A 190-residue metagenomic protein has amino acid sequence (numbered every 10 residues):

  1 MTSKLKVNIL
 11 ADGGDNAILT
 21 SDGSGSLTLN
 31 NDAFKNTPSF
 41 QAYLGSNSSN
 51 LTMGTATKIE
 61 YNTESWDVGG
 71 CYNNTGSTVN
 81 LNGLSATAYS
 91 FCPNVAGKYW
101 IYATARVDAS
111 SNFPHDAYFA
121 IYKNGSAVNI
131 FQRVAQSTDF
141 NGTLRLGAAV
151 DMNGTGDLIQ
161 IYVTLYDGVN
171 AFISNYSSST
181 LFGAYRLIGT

Functional and structural regions predicted by a protein language model:
M1-N16, I188-T190: Short, intrinsically disordered N-terminal pre-domain segments
K4, G13-D15, S85-T87, H115 (+1 more regions): Residues that act as N-cap/strand-start positions at coil-to-secondary-structure junctions
D15, D22-F113, F131-V134, V169-T190: Terminal (often C-terminal
N94-A96, Y122-A127, D151-L158: A short, structured loop/turn motif at beta-sheet edges
G97-V107, T143-G147, D157-T164: Extracellular beta-strand-rich recognition modules
N112-S126: Short, surface-exposed beta-strand/strand-loop-strand elements in extracellular ectodomains
K123-D139: Solvent-exposed beta-strand/loop surfaces of large extracellular or lumenal domains
A135-G142, D151-N153: Short proline/glycine- and polar residue-rich coil/turn motifs
